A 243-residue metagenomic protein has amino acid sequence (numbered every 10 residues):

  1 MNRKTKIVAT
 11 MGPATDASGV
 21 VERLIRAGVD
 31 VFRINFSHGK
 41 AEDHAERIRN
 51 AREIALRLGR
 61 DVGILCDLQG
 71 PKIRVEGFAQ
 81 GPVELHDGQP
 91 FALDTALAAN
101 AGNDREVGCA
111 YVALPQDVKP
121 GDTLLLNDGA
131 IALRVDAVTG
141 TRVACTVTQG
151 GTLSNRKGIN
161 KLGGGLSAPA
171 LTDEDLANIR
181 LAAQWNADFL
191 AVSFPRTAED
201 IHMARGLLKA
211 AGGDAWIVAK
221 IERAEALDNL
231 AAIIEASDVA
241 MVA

Functional and structural regions predicted by a protein language model:
M1-V242: Non-catalytic helical/linker scaffolds that mediate oligomerization, partner binding, and domain coupling around large
